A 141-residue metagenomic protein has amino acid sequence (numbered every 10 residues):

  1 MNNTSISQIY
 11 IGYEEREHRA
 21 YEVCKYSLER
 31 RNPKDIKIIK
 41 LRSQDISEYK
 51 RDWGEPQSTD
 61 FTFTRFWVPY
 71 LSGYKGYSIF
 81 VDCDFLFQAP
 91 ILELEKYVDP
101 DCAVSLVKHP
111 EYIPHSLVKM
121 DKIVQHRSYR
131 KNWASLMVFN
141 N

Functional and structural regions predicted by a protein language model:
M1-N141: Glycosyltransferase catalytic domains, chiefly GT-A lineage
